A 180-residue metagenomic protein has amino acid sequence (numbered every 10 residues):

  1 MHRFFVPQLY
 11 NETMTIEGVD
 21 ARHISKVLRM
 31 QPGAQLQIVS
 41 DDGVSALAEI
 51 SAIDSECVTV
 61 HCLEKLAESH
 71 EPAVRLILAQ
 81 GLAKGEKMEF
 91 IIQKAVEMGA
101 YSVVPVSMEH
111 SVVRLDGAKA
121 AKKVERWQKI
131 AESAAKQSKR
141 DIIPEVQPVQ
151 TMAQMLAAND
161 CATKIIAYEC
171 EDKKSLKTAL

Functional and structural regions predicted by a protein language model:
M1-E68, A118: N-terminal positively charged helical leader segments and presequences
N11-E12, Q150-L156, D172-K174: A short acidic, often aromatic-flanked loop/helix-cap motif at beta-alpha or helix-coil junctions that lines enzyme
M30-P32, K94-M98, L180: Short, solvent-exposed amphipathic alpha-helical segments in soluble enzyme and RNA/protein-processing domains
S40, S107, E169-E171: Short secondary-structure boundary segments
A48, L115, L176-K177: Short glycine-/acidic-enriched loop or helix-start segments at secondary-structure transitions that form or flank
S69-I166: RNA substrate-binding interface of SAM-dependent RNA methyltransferases
A162-L180: Active-site/ligand-binding-proximal alpha/beta "capping" segment
